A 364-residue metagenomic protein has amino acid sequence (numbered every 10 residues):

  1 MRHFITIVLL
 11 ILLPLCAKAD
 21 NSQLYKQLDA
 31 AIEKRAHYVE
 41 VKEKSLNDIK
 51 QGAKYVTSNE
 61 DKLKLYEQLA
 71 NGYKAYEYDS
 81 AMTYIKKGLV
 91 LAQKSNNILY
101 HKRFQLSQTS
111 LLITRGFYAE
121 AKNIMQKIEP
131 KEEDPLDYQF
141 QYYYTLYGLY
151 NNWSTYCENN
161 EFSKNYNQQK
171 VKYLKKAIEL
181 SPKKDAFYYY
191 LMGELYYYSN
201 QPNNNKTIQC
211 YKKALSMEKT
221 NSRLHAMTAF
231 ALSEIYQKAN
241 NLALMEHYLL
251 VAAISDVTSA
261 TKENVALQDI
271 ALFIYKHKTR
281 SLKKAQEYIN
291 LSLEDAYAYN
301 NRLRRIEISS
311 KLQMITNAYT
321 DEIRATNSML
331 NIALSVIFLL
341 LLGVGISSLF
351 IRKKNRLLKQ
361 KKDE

Functional and structural regions predicted by a protein language model:
I5-T6, P14-R324: A "functional boundary" signal
L12-A17, I346-F350: Hydrophobic membrane-targeting alpha-helices
Y319-E364: Alpha-helical transmembrane signal-anchor helices
